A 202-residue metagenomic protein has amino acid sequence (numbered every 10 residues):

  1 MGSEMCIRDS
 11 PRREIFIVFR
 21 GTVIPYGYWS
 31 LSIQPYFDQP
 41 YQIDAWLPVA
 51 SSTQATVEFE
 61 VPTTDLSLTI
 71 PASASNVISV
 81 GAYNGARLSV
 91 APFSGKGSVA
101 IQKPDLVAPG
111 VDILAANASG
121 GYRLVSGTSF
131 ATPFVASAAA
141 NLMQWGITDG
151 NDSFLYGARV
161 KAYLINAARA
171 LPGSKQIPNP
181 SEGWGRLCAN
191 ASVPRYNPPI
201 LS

Functional and structural regions predicted by a protein language model:
M1, R13-E14, I33-Q34, E60-A140 (+1 more regions): Extracellular S/T/G-rich loop segment that most often corresponds to the catalytic His/Ser-adjacent loop
G2-I7: Short, small-residue-biased leader/transition segments that mark boundaries at the very start of proteins
F16-R20: Exposed aromatic-hydrophobic patches
G21-D38: Noncatalytic modules at the cell exterior or secretory-pathway interfaces, chiefly beta-strand-rich lectin/adhesion
D38-V49: Edge beta-strands of jelly-roll/beta-sandwich modules across compartments, strongly enriched in secreted/luminal
Q54-F59: Short, flexible loop segments at the rims of nucleotide/cofactor-binding pockets, characterized by
G110-I177, R186, P194: Hydrolase catalytic cores
N190-S202: Secreted peptidase-domain scaffold signal
